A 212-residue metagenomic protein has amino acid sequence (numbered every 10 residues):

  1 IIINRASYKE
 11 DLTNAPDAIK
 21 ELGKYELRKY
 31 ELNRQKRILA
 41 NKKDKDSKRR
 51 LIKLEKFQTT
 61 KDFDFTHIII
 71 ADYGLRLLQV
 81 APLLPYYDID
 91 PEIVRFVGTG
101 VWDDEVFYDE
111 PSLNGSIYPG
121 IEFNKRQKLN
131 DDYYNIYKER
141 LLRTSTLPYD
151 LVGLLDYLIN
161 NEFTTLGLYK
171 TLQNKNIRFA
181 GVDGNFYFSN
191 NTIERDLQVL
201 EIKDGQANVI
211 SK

Functional and structural regions predicted by a protein language model:
I1-K212: Extracytosolic ligand-binding ectodomains
